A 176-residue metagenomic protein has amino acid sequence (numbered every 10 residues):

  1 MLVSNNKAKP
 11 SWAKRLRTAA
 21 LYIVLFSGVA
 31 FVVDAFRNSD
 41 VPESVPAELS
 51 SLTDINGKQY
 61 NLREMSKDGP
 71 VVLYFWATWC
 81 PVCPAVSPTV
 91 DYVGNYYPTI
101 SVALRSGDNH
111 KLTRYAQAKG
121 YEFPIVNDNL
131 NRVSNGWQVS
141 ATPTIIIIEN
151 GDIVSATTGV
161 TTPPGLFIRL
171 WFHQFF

Functional and structural regions predicted by a protein language model:
M1-L49, F176: N-terminal targeting signals for export/organelle localization
P46, G69, S140-T142: Short, small/polar residue-rich loop motifs at catalytic or cofactor-binding pockets
T53, P124-D128: Short acidic-hydrophobic, aromatic-tinged amphipathic segments that line or gate anion-handling sites
N61-P81, V90: Short active-site neighborhood of thiol/selenol oxidoreductases, capturing the structured segment around
D68-P70, N95-P98, F123: Loop/turn elements at helix/coil->beta-strand transitions in domains of secreted/extracellular proteins
V72-L73, T99, I145: Hydrophobic beta-strand anchors of alpha/beta hydrolase catalytic cores
P84-K119, N129-N135: Structural microenvironment flanking redox-active thiols in thiol-disulfide oxidoreductases
Q117-Y121, N129-F175: Thiol/disulfide oxidoreductase modules built on the thioredoxin-like
